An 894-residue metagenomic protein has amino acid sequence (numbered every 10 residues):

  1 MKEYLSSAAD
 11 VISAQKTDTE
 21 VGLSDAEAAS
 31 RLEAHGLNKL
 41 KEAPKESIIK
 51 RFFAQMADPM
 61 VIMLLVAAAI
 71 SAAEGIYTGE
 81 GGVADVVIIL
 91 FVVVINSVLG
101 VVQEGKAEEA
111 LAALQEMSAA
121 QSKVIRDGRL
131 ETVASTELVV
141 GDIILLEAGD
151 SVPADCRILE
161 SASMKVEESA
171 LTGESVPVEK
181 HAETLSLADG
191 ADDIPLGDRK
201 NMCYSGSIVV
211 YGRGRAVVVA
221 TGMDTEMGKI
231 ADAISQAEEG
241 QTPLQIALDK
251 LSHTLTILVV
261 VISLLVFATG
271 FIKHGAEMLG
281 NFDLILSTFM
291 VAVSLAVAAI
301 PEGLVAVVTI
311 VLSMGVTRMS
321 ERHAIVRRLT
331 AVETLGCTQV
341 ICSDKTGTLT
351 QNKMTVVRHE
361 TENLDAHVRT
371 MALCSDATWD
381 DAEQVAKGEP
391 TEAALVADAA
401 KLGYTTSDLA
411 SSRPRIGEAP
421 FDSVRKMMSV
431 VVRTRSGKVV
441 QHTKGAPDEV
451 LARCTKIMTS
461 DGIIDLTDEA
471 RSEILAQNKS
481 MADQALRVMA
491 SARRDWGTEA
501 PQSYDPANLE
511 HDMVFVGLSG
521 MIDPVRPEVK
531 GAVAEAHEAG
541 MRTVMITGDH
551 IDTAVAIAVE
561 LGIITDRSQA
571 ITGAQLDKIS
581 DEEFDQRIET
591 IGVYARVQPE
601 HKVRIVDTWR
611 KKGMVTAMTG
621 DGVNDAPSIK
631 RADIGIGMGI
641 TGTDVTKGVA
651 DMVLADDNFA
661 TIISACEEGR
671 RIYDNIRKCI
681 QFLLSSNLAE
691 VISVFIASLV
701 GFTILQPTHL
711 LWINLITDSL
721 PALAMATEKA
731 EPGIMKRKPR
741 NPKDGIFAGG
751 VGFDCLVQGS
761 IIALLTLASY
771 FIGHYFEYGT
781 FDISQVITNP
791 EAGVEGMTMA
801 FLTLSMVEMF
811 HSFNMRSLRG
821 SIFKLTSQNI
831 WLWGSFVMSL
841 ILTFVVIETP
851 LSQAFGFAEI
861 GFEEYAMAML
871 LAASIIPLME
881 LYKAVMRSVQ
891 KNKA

Functional and structural regions predicted by a protein language model:
M1-P739, D744-F747, S760, F801 (+1 more regions): Conserved cytosolic headpiece of P-type ATPases
L146-A148, G773, S805: Short N-terminal signal/transit or membrane-insertion segments and the immediately adjacent low-complexity/disordered
I272-E277, L767-D782, E848-S852: Membrane-helix interface motif
A689-E690, D754-T766: Core segments of transmembrane alpha-helices that mediate helix-helix packing or line hydrophobic substrate/ligand
S698-Q706, I772-E795: Helix-coil boundary and interhelical linker segments in multi-pass alpha-helical membrane proteins
T717, E795-S812: Generic alpha-helical transmembrane segments
P742-S760, N789-M799: Membrane-water interface at loop-to-transmembrane-helix junctions
M815: A C-terminal functional module that forms or caps the active site or interfaces directly with catalytic machinery
